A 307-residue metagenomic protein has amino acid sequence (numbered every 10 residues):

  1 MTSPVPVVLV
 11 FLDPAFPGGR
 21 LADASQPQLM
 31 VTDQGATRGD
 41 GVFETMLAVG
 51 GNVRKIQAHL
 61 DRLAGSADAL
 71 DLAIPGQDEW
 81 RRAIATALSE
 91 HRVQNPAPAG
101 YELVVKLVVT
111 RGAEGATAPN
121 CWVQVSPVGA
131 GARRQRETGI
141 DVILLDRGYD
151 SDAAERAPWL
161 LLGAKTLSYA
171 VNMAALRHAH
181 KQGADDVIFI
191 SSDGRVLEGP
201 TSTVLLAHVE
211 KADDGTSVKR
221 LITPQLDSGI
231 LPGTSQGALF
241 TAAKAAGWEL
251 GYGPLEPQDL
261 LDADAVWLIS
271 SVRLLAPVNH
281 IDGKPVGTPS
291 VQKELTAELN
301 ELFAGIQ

Functional and structural regions predicted by a protein language model:
M1-P75, R82-T86, T110, G115-Q307: Helix-start/capping segments and mature chain N-termini
L88-A97: Phosphate/pyrophosphate-binding loops at sites that engage ATP/ADP/AMP, CoA/4′-phosphopantetheine, polyphosphate
P98-V109: Ordered, amphipathic secondary-structure segments that act as subunit-interaction surfaces in large macromolecular
